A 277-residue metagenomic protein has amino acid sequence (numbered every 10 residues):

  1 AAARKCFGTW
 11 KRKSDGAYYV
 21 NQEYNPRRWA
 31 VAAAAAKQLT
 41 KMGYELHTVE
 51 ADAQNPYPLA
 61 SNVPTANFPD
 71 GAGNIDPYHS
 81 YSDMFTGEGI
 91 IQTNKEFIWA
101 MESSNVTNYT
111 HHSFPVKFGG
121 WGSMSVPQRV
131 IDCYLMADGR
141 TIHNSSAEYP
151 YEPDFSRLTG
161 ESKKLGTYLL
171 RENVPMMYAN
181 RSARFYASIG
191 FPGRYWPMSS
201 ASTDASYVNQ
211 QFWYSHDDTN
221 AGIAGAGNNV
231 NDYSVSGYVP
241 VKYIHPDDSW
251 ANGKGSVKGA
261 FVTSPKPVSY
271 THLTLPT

Functional and structural regions predicted by a protein language model:
A1, S269-Y270: Extended, leucine-rich alpha-helical cores of fungal transcription factors
R4-N231: An aromatic- and glycine-enriched ligand-binding surface/loop that stacks and positions planar moieties
A221-V268: Active-site beta-strand/loop architecture of penicillin-binding DD-peptidases
T271-T277: Conserved small/polar residues in nucleotide/adenosyl-binding loops
